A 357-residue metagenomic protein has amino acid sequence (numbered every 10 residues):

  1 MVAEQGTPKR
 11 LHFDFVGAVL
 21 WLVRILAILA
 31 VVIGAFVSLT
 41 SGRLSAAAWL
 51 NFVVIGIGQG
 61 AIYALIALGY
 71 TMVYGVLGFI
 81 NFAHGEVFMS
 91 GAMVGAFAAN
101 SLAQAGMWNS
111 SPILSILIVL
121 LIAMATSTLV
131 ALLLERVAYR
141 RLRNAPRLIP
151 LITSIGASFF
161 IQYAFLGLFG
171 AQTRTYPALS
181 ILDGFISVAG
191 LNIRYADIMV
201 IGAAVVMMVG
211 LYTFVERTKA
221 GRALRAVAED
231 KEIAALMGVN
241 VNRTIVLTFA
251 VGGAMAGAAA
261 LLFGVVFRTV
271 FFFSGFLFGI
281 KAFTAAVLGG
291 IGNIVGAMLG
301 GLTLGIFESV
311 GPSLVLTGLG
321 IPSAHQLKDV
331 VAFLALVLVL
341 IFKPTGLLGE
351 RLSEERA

Functional and structural regions predicted by a protein language model:
M1-S38, L168, E229-L236, N240-R243 (+1 more regions): Cytosolic-side transmembrane-helix boundaries in multi-pass membrane proteins
V2-I66, V94, W108-I118, A145-I149 (+3 more regions): Membrane-interfacial amphipathic/re-entrant helices at transmembrane-helix boundaries
F13-D14, R141-R217, T244, V310-D329 (+2 more regions): Transmembrane helix-bundle core of multi-pass membrane transporters and related energy-transducing complexes
A48-A99, L133-I149, A286-I294: Single transmembrane alpha-helix segments in multi-pass membrane proteins
V54, V76-L133, T269, S313-I321: Membrane-embedded helix boundary and interhelical linker motif in transport proteins
Q59, N192-F271, I294-G300: Helix-loop-helix "hairpin" substructures at the membrane interface of multi-pass membrane proteins
Y63, G69, I116-M124, V246-A256 (+1 more regions): Transmembrane alpha-helical segments in multi-pass inner-membrane proteins
G106-A157, A164, L299-L304, E308 (+1 more regions): Alpha-helical transmembrane segments within multi-pass membrane transporters and channels
